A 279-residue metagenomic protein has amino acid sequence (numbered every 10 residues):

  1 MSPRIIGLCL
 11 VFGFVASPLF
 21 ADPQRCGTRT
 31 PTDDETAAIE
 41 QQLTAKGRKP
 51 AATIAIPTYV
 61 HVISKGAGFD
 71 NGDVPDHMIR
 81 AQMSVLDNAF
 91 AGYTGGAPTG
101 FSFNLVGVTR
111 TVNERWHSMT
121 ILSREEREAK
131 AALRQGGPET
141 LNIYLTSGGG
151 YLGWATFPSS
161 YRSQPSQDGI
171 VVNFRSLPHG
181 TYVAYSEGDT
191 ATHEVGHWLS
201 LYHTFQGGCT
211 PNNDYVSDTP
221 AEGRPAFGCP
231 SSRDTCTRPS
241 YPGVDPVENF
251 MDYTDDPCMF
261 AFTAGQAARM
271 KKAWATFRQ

Functional and structural regions predicted by a protein language model:
M1-G7: Bacterial N-terminal signal peptides that target proteins for export
D22-T140, T146-G149, A275-R278: Propeptide-to-catalytic entry region of secreted or membrane-anchored zinc metalloproteases
G66-D76, G180-Y185, D255-C258: Second-shell loop/turn segments in exported
K130-Q206: Active-site-proximal segment of zinc-dependent metalloprotease catalytic domains
Y182-F260: The catalytic-center signature of Zn2+-dependent metalloproteases
C258-Q279: Pan-zinc metallopeptidase signature
